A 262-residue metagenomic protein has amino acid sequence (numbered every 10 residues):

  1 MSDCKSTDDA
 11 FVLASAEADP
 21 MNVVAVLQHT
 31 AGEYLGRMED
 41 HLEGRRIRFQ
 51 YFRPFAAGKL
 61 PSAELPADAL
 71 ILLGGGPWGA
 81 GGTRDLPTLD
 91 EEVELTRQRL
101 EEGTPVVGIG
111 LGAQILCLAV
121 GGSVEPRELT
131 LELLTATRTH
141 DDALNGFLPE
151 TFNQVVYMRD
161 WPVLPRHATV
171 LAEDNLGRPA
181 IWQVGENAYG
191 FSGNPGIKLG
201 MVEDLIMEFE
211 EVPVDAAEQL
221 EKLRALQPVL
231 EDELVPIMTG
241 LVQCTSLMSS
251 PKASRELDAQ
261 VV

Functional and structural regions predicted by a protein language model:
F11-A14, V26, T139-V262: Amide-donor transfer/coupling interface in amidating biosynthetic enzymes
P20-A25: Extreme N-terminal starter segment of soluble prokaryotic enzymes
L27-H29, P54, L111, G193: Cofactor-binding loop segments of dinucleotide-utilizing enzymes, especially the Rossmann-like FAD- and NAD(P)+-binding
E33-R37: Short N-terminal binding/cap micro-motifs at the start of the first secondary-structure element
E43-V107: Flexible gly/pro-rich beta->alpha loop and the following alpha-helix that scaffold active-site loops
R99-S123: Catalytic nucleophile loop
G110, A119-F152: Hydrophobic, well-structured mid-protein blocks that either form specific transmembrane helices
